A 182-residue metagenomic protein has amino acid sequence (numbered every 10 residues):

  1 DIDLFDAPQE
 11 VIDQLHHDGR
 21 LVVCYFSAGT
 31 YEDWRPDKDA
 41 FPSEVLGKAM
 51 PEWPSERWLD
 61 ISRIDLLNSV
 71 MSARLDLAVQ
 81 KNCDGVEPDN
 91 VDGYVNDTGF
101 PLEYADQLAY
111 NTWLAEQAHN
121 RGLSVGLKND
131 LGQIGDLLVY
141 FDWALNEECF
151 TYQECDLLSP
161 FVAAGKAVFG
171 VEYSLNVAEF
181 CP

Functional and structural regions predicted by a protein language model:
D1-P182: Glycan-processing catalytic domains of CAZymes
